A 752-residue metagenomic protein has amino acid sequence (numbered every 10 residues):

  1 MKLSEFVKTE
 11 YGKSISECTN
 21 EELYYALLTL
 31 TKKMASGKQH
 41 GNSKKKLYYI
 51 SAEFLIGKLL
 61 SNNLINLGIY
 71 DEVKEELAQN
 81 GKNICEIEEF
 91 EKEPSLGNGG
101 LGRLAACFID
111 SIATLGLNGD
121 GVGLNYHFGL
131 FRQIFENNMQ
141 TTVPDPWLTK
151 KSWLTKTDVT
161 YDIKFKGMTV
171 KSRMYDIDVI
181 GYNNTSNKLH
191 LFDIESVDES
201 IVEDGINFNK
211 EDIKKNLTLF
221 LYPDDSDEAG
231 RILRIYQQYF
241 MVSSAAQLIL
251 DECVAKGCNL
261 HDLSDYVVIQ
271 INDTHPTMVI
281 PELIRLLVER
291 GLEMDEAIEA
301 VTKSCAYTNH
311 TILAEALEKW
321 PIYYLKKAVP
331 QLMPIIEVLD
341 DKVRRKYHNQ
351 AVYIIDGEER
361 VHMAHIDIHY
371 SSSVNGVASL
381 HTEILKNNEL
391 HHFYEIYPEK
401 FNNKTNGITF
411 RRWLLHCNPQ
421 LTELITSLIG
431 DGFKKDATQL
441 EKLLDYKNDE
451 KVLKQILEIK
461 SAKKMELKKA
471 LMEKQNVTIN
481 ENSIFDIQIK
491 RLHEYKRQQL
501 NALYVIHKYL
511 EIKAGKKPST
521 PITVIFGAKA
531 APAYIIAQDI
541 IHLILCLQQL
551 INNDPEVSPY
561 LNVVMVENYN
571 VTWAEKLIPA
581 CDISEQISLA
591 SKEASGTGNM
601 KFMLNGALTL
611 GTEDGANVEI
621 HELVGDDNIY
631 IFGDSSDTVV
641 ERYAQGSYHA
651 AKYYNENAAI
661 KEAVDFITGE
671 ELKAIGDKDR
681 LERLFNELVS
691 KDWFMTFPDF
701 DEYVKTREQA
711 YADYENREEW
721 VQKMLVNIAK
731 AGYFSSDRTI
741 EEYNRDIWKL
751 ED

Functional and structural regions predicted by a protein language model:
M1-D752: A conserved ligand/cofactor-binding region detector
